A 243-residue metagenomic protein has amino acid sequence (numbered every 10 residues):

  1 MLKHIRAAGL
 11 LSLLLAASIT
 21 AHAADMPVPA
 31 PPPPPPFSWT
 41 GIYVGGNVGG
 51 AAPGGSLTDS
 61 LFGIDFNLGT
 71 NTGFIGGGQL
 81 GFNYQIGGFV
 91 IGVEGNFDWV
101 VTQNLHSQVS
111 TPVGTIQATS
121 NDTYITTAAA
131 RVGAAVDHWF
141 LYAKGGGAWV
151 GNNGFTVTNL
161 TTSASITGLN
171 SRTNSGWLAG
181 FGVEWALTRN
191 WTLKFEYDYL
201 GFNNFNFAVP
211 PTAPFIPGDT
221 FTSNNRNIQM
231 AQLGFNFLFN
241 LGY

Functional and structural regions predicted by a protein language model:
L2-Y243: Gram-negative outer-membrane beta-barrel domains
